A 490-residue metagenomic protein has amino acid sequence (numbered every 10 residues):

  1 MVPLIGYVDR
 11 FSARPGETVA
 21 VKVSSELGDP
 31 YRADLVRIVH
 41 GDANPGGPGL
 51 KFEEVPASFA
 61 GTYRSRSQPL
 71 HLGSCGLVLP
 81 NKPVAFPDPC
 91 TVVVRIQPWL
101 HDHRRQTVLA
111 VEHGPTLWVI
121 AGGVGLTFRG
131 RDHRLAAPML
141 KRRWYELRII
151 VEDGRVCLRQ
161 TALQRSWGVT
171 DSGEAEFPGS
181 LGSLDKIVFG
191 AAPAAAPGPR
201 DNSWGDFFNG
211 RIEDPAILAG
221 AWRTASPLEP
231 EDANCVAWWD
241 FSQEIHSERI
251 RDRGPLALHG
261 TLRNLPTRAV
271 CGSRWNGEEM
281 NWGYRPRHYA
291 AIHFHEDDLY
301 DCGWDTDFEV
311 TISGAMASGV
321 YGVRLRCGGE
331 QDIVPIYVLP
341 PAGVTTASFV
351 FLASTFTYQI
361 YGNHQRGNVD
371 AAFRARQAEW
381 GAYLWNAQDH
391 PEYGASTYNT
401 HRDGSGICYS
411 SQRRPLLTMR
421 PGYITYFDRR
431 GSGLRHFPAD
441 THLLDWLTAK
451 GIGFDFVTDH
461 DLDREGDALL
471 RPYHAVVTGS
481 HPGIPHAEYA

Functional and structural regions predicted by a protein language model:
M1-S12: Short, compositionally biased P/S/T/A/G/V-rich stretches that sit at domain boundaries
G6, P15-A20, S25-E26, P30 (+1 more regions): Extracellular glycan-associated modules
G28, I38, V270-Y300, E330-R471: Aromatic-Pro/Gly-enriched surface loop or interdomain linker that acts as a lid/target-recognition segment
Y31, F308-M316, G322-V323, Q331-I336: Extracellular/periplasmic metallocenter environments
S58-C75, Y289-E309: Aromatic sugar-binding surface patches on proteins that engage polysaccharides or sugar-phosphate polymers
R66-S67, G319-L325: Short, aromatic- and glycine-rich surface loops/edge beta-strands on solvent-exposed regions
L79-K82, P199-S203, Y300-M316: Signal that preferentially marks extracellular ectodomain short beta-strand elements of beta-sandwich modules
F349-L352, L470-A490: Short alpha-beta junction capping motif
